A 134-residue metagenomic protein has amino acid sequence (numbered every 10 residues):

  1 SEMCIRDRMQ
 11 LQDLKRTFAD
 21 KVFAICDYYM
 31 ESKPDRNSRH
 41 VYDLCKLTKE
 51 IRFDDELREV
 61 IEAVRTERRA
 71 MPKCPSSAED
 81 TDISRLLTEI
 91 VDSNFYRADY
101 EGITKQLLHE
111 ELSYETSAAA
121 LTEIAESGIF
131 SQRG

Functional and structural regions predicted by a protein language model:
E2-I5: Short, small-residue-biased leader/transition segments that mark boundaries at the very start of proteins
D7, D20, M30-E31, R97-A98 (+2 more regions): Intrinsically disordered, low-complexity regions enriched in small/polar residues
M9-D13: Beta->alpha loop/short-helix hinge microenvironment recognizer with preference for catalytic Tyr/His contexts
L14-F23: Short amphipathic alpha-helical "interface-anchor" segments enriched in bulky aromatics
I25-K33, Q106-H109: Short, solvent-exposed helix-loop connector elements
Y28-D92: Small-residue-rich helix-loop
V64-G134: Long, low-complexity C-terminal extensions of enzymes
